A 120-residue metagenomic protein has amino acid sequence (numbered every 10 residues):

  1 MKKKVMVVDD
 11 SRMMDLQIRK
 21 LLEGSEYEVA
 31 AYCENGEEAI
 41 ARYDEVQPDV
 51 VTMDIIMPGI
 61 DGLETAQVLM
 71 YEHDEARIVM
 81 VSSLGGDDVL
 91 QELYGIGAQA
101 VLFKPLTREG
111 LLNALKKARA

Functional and structural regions predicted by a protein language model:
R12-A31, I96: Two-component/phosphorelay signaling modules centered on CheY-like receiver
N35-E38, D61-E64: Acidic catalytic/metal-coordinating carboxylates
V46-T52: Active-site beta3 strand of CheY-like receiver
M57: Receiver (REC) domain active-site loop signature in two-component systems and cognate sites in sensor histidine kinases
L63-E75: Short amphipathic alpha-helix used as the core "switch/output" element in two-component signaling
D88, L106-K116: C-terminal output helix
